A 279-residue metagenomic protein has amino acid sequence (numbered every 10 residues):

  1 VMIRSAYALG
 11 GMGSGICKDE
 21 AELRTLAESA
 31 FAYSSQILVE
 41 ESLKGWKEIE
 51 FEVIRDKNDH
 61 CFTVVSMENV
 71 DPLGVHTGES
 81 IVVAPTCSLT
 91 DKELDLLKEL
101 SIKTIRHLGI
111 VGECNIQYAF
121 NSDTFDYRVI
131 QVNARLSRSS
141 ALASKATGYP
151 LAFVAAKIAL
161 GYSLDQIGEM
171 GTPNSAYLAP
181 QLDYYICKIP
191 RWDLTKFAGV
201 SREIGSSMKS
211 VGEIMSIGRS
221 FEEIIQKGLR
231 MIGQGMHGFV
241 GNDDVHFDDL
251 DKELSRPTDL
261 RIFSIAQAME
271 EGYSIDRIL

Functional and structural regions predicted by a protein language model:
G10, C17-L279: ATP-dependent carboxylate activation and anion-phosphoryl transfer catalytic cores that bind Mg-ATP to form
